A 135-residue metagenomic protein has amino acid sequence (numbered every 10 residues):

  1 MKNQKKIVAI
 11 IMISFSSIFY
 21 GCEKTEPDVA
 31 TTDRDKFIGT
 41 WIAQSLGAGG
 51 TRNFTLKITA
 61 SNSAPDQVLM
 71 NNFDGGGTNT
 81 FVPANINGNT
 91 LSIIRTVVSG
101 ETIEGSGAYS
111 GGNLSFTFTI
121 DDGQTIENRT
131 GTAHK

Functional and structural regions predicted by a protein language model:
K2-N3, S16-W41: Bacterial Sec-dependent N-terminal signal peptides
I7-F15: Sec-dependent N-terminal signal peptides
R34-I42, S63-L69, I86-I94, G112-S115: Short, hydrophobic/aromatic-rich segments at coil-to-beta transitions
L46-A48, N71-T78, V98-S99, T119-Q124: Short, solvent-exposed aromatic-acidic interface loops
G49-N87: N-terminal glycine/threonine-rich, aromatic-flanked beta-hairpin/loop signature
T55, N113-K135: Edge beta-strand at a domain terminus
V82-N85, G105-Y109, G131-K135: Extended lipid/amphipathic-ligand handling interfaces
L91-S106: An anionic, turn-rich surface loop/hairpin at beta-sheet edges that serves as a generic interaction/coordination patch
